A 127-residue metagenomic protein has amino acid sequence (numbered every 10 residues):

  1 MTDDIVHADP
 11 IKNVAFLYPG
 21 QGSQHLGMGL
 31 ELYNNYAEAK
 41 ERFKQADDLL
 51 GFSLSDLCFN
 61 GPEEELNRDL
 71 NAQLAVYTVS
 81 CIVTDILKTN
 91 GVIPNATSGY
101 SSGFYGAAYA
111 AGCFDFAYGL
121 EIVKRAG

Functional and structural regions predicted by a protein language model:
T2-G127: FabD-like malonyl-/acyl-CoA
